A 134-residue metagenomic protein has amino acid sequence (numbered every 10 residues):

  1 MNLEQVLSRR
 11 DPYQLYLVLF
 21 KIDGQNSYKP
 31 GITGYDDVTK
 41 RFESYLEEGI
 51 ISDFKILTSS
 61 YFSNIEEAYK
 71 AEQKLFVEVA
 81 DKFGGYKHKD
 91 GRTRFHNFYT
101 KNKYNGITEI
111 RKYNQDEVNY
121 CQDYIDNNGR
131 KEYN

Functional and structural regions predicted by a protein language model:
M1-N134: Non-catalytic accessory segments flanking enzymatic or RNA/DNA-binding domains
